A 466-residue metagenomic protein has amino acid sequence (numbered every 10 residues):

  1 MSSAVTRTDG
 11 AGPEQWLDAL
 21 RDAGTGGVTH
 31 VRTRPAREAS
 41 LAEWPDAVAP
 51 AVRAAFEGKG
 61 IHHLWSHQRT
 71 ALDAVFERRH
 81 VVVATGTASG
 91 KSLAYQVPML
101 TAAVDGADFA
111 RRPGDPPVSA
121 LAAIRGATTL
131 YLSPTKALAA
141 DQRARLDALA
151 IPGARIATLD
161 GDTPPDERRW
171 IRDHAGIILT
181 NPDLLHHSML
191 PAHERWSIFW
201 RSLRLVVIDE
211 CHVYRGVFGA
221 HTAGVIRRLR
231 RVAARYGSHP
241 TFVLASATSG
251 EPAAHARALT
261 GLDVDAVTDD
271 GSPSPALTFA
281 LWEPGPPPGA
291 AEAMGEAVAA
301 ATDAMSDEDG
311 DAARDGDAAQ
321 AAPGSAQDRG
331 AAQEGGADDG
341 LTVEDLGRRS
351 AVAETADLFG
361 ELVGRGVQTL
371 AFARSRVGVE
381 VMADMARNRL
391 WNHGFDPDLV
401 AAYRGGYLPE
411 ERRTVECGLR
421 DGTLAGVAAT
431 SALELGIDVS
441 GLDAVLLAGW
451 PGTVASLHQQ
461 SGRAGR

Functional and structural regions predicted by a protein language model:
A4-G24: Membrane topogenic helices and adjacent juxtamembrane segments
L17-K59, H63-S66, T70, F76-V82 (+4 more regions): Helicase motor core with emphasis on the C-terminal RecA-like subdomain
